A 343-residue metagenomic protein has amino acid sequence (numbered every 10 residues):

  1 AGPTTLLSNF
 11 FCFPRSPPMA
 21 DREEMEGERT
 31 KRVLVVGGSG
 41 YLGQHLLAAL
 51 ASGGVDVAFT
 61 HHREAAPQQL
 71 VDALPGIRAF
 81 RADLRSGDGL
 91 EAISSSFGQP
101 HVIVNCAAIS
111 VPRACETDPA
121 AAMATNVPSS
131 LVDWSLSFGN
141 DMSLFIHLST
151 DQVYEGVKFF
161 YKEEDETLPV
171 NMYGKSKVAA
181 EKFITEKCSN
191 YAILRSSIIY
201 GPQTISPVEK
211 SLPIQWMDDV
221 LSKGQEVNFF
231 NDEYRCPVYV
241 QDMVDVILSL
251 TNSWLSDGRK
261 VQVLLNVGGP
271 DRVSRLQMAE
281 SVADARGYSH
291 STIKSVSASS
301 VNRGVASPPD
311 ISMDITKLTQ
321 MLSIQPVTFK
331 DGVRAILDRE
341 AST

Functional and structural regions predicted by a protein language model:
A20-E23, K31, T328-T343: Amphipathic terminal alpha-helices
V33-S52: N-terminal Rossmann NAD(P)H-binding glycine-rich loop of SDR-like oxidoreductase domains
R81-T125: NAD(P)H-binding glycine-rich loop region in Rossmannoid oxidoreductase-like domains and their noncatalytic homologs
A114-I146, V178-E181: NAD(P)-cofactor binding segment of oxidoreductase domains
S130-L168: Conserved Rossmann-fold NAD(P)-dependent oxidoreductase catalytic core, especially the SDR/UDP-sugar
L168-A192: Active-site Tyr-X1-5-Lys
F183-R235, Q241-S249: NAD(P)-dependent short-chain dehydrogenase/reductase
V246, S253-G304: Mid/C-terminal beta-alpha module of Rossmann-like enzyme folds, strongest in SDR-family dehydrogenases/epimerases
